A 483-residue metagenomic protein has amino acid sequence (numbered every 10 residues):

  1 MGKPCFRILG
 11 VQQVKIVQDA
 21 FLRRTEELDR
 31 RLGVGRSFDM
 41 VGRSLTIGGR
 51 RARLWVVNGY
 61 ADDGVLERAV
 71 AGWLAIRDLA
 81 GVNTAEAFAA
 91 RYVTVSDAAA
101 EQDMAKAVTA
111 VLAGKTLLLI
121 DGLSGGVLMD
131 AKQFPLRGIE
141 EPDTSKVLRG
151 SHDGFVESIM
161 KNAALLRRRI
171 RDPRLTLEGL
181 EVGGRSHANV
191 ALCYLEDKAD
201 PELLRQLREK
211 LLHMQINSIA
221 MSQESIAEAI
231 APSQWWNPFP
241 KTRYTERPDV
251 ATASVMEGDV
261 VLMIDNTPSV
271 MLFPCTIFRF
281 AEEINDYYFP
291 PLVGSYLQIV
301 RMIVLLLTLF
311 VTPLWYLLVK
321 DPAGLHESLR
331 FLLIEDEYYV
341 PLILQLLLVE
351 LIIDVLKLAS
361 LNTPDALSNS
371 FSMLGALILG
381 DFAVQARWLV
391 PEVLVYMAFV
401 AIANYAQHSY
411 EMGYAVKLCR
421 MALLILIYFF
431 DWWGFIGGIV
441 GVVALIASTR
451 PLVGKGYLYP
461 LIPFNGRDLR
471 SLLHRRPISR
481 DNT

Functional and structural regions predicted by a protein language model:
M1-L314, L318, G324-E327, F331-L333 (+1 more regions): Membrane-embedded alpha-helical signal segments
R171, L212, K357, V384 (+1 more regions): Short polybasic/polar patches that bind polyanions
L262, S269, C275-L423: Transmembrane alpha-helical segments that form the functional core of multipass membrane systems
P391-V393, M397-T483: Hydrophobic alpha-helical transmembrane segments of membrane transport and translocation systems, primarily multi-pass
